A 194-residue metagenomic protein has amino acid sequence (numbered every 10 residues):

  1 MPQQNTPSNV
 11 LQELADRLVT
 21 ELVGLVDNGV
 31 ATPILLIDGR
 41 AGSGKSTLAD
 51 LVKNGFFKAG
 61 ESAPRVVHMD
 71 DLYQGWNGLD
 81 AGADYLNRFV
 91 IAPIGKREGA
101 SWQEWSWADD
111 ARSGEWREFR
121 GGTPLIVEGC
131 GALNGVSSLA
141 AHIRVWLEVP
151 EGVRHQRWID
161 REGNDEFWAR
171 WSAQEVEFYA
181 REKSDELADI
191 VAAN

Functional and structural regions predicted by a protein language model:
M1-L35: Extreme N-terminal, non-catalytic leader segments that precede Walker-type/kinase nucleotide-binding cores
R40: P-loop (Walker A) phosphate-binding loop of NTP-binding proteins
K45: Conserved lysine of the Walker
L48: Hydrophobic positions on the alpha1 helix immediately C-terminal to the Walker A/P-loop
N54-R65: Post-Walker A helix-loop "phosphate-sensing" segment adjacent to the P-loop in P-loop NTPases
R65, D71-R120, P124-L125: Conserved nucleotide-sensing/catalytic segment adjacent to the nucleotide-binding pocket in NTP-handling enzymes
V90, A111-D160: ATP-dependent NMP and nucleoside kinases share a basic, alpha-helical "lid"
N134, E162-N194: Small-molecule kinase domains that catalyze NTP-dependent phosphoryl transfer to phosphate-bearing small molecules
